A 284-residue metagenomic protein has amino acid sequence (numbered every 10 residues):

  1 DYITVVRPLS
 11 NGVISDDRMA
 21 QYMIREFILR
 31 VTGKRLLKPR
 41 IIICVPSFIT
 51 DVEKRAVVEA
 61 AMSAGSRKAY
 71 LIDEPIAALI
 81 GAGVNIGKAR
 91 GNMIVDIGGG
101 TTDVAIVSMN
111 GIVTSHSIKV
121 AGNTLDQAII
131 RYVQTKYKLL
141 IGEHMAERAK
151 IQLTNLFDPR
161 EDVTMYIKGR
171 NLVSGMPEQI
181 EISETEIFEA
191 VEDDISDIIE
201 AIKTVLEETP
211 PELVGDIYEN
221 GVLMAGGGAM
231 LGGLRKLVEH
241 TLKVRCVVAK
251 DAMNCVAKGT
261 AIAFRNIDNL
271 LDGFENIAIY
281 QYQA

Functional and structural regions predicted by a protein language model:
D1-I97, A105-V222, A229-A284: Nucleotide/phosphate-binding catalytic cleft detector across ATP-hydrolyzing and phosphate-transferring enzymes
